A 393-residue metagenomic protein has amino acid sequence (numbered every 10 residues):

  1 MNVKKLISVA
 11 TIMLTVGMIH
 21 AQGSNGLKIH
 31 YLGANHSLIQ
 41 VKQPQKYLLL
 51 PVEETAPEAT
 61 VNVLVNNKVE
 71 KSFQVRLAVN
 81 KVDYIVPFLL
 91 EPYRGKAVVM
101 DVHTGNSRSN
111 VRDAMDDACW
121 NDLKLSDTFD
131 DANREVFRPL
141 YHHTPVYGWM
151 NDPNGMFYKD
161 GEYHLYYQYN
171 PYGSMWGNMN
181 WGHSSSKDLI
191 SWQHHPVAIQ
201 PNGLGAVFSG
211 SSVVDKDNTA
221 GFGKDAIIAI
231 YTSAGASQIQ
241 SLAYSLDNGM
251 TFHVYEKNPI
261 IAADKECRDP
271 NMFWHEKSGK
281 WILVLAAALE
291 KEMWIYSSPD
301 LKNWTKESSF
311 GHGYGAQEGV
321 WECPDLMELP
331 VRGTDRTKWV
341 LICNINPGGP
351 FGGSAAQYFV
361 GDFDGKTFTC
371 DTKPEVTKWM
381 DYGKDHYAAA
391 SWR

Functional and structural regions predicted by a protein language model:
M1-S24: Bacterial Sec-dependent N-terminal signal peptides
G23-P270, W274-E322, E328-G383: Beta-rich carbohydrate-recognition and catalytic domains
M327-E328, R393: Short glycine/serine- and small hydrophobic-enriched flexible loop segments
M380-R393: A conserved active-site cap/scaffold subdomain adjacent to cofactor or substrate pockets
